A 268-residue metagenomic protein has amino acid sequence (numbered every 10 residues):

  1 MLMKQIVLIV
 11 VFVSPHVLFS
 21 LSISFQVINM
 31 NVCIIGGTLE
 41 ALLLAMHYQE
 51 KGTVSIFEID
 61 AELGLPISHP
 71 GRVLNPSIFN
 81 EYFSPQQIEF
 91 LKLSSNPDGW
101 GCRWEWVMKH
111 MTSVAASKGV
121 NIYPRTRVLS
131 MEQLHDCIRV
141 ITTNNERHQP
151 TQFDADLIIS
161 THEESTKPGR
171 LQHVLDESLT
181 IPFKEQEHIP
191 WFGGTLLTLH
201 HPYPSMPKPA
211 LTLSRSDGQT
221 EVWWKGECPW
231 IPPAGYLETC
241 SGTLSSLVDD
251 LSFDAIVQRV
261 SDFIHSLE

Functional and structural regions predicted by a protein language model:
M1-M3: Methionine residue identity
L18-N29: Short, Lys/Arg-enriched N-terminal segments with co-localized hydrophobic residues within the first ~10-30 amino acids
N31-V54: N-terminal Rossmann-like FAD-binding beta1-loop-alpha1 element of flavoenzymes
H47-G52, I56-L91: N-terminal FAD cofactor-binding segment of flavoenzymes
S94-S113: Short beta-strand to alpha-helix junction loop
I122-P233, D254: Predominantly flavin-linked oxidoreductase catalytic cores and closely associated redox partners
C240-L267: A conserved FAD-binding loop/helix module that cradles the flavin
